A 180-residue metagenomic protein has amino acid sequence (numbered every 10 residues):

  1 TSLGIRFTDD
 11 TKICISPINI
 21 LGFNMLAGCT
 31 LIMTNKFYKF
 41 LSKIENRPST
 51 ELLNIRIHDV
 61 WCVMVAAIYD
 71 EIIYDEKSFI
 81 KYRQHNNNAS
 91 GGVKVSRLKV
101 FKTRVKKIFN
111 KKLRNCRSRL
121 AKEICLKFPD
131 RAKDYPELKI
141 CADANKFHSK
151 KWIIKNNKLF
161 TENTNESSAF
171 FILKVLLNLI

Functional and structural regions predicted by a protein language model:
T1-F7: Conserved donor NDP-sugar-binding/catalytic core segment of glycosyltransferases
L3, I68, A169-F171: Generic structural motif recognizing short loop/turn segments at the entrances and edges of beta-strands
F7-S90: Conserved nucleotide-sugar donor-binding catalytic segment
R47-E51, I55, R83-I180: C-terminal subregions of glycosyltransferases and related glycan-biosynthesis enzymes
